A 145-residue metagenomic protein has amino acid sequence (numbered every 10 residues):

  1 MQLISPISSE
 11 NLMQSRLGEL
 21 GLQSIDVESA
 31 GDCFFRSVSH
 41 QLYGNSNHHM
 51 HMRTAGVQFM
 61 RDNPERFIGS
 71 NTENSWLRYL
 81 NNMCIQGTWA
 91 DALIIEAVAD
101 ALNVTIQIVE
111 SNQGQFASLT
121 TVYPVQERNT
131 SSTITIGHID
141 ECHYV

Functional and structural regions predicted by a protein language model:
M1-G69, L102: Active-site nucleophile-adjacent alpha helix/oxyanion-hole segment immediately C-terminal to the catalytic cysteine
Q2, M83-C84: A generic structural signal for short
V38-S39, T72, S111-Q113: Short coil/turn segments at secondary-structure boundaries
N63-F67, E73-M83, D100, V104 (+1 more regions): Acidic, glycine-rich loop-and-strand cores that form catalytic or ligand-binding grooves in diverse globular domains
C84-G87, D91-V145: Deubiquitinase catalytic domains
